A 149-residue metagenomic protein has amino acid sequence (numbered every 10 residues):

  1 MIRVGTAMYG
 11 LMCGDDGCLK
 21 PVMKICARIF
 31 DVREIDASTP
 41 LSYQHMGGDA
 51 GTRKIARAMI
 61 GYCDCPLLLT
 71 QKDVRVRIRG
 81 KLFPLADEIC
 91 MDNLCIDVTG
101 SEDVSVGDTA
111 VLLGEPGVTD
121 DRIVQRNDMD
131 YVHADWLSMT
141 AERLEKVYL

Functional and structural regions predicted by a protein language model:
M1-L149: Active-site anion/phosphate-binding pocket segments in diverse small-molecule metabolic enzymes
